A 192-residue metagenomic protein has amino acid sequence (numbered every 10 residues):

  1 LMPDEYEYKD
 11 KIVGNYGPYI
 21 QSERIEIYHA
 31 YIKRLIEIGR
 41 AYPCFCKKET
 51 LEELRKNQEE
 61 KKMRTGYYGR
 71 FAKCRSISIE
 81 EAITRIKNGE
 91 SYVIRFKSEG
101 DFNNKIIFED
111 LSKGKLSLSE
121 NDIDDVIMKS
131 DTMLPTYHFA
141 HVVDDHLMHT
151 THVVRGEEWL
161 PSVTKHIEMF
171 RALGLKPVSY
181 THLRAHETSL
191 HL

Functional and structural regions predicted by a protein language model:
L1-I12: A glycine-rich helix N-cap at a beta->alpha junction
D10-V13, I27-Y28, I32: A conserved beta-strand/loop capping segment in the N-terminal third of enzymes that catalyze redox or closely related
V13-Y16, T151: Short amphipathic alpha-helical segments at helix-loop
N15-E26, I38: Short coil/turn segments at secondary-structure boundaries
Q21, R34-Y180, R184, S189: Active-site cores that bind ATP or allylic diphosphates and position pyrophosphate for catalysis
